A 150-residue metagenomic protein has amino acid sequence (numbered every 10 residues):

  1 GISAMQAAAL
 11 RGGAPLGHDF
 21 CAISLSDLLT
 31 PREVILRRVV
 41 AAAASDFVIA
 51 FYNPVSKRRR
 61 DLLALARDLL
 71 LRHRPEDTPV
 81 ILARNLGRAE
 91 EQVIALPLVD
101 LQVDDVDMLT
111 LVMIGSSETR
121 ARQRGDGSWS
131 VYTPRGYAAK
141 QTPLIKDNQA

Functional and structural regions predicted by a protein language model:
I2-S45: Class I SAM-dependent methyltransferase SAM-binding "motif I" and its flanking Rossmann-like core
A44-A150: A contiguous loop/helix-start segment that scaffolds small-molecule binding in enzyme catalytic cores
